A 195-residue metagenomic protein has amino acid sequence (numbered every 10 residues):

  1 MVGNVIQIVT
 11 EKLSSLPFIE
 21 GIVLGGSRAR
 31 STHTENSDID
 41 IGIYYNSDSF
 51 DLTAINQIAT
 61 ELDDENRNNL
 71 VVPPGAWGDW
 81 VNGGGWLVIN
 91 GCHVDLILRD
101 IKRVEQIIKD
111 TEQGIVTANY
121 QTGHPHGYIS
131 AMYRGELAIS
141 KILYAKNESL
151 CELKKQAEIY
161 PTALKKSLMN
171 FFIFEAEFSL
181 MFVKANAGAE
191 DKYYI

Functional and structural regions predicted by a protein language model:
M1-L24: Helical scaffold of the NTase/Pol beta-like nucleotidyltransferase catalytic core
Q7-I8, G25-R28, W80-N82: Short alpha-helical segments and helix-capping/turn motifs at coil-helix boundaries
P17-E20, I39, A76: Accessory alpha/beta interaction modules
G26-E61, L87-I97: Catalytic metal-binding acidic patch
E61-A189: Conserved NTP/Mg2+-binding pocket subregion across the NTase superfamily
